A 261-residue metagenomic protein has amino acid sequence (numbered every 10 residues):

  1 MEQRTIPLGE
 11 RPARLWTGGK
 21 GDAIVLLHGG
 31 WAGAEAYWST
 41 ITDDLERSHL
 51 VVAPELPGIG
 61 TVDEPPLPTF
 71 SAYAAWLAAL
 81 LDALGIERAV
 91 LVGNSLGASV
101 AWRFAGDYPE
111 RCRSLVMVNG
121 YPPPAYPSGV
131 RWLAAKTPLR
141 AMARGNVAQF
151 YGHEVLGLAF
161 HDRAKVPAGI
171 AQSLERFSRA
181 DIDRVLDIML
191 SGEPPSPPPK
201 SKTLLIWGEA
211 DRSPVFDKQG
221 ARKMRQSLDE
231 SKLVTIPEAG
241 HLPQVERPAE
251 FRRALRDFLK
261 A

Functional and structural regions predicted by a protein language model:
R11-D63: Conserved HGGG/HGGXW glycine-rich cap/lid loop of the alpha/beta-hydrolase fold
G30, E209-R212, E238-G240: Acidic beta-to-alpha connecting loop that harbors the catalytic carboxylate
V52-V92, R253: Active-site loop/oxyanion-hole signature of alpha/beta-hydrolase fold enzymes
G93, G97, A101: Gly/Ala-rich beta-loop-alpha elbow adjacent to hydrolase catalytic centers
W102, G106, C112-A143: Flexible "cap/lid" loop of the alpha/beta hydrolase fold
Y126-S128, G145-S201: Conserved alpha/beta-hydrolase catalytic His-Asp/Glu region
R184-Q226: Conserved serine/cysteine hydrolase catalytic core
D229-A261: Catalytic active-site module of serine/aspartate enzymes centered on a nucleophile-bearing elbow/loop
